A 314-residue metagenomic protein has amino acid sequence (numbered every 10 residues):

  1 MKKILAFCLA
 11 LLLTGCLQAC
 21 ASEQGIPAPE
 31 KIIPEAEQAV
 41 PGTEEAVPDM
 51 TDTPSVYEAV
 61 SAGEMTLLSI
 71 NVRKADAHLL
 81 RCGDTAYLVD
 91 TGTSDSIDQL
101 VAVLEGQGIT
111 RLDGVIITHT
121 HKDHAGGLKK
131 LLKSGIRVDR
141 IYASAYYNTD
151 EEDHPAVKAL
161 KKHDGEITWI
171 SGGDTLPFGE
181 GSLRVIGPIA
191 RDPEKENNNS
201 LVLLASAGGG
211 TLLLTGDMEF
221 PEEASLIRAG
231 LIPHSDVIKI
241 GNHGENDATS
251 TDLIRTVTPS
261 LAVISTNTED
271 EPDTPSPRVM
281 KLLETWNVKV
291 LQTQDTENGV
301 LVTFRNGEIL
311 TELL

Functional and structural regions predicted by a protein language model:
M1-I4: Positively charged n-region of N-terminal signal peptides that target proteins for export
G15-A19: C-terminal motif of bacterial Sec signal peptides marking the signal peptidase cleavage site
A21-E23: Bacterial signal peptide processing site
G25-R111, K161-G165, W169-H234, N298-L314: Core dinuclear metal-dependent hydrolase active-site scaffold
D76, S94-S96, T120-G126, N148-E151 (+5 more regions): Active-site environment of divalent metal-dependent phosphoester hydrolases
G83-T85, S94-A143, R228-E245, T258-V263: Active-site metal-binding motif and surrounding structural segment of the metallo-beta-lactamase
A125-I136, D150-V157, S250-I254, S276-R278: Metal-dependent catalytic neighborhoods of phosphoester/phosphodiester hydrolases
R140-A143, A224-N298: Cap/insert and terminal regions of metallo-dependent hydrolase folds
